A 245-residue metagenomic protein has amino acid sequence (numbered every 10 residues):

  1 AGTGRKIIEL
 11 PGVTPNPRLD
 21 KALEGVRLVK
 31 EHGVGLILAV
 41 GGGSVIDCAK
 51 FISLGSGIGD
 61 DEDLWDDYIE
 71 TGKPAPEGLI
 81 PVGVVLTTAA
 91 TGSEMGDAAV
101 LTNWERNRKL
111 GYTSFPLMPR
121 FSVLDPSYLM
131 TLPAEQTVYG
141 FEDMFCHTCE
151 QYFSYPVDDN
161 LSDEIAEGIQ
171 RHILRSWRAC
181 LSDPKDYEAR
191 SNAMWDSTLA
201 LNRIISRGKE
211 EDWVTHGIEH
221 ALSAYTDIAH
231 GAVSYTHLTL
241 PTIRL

Functional and structural regions predicted by a protein language model:
A1-L10: An N-terminal, well-structured beta->alpha segment
E9-L19: Short beta->alpha junction loops
D20-R27, E31-L124: Glycine/threonine-rich beta-strand-loop-alpha-helix active-site module that forms ligand/phosphate-binding
I37-D47, G208, H216-S223: Glycine-rich phosphate-binding loop
A90, N202-E210, E219-I228: Glycine-rich phosphate/pyrophosphate-binding beta-alpha loops
A98-E210: Carboxylate- and glycine-rich phosphate/diphosphate-binding segment that chelates Mg2+/Mn2+
T236-T242: Conserved small/polar residues in nucleotide/adenosyl-binding loops
